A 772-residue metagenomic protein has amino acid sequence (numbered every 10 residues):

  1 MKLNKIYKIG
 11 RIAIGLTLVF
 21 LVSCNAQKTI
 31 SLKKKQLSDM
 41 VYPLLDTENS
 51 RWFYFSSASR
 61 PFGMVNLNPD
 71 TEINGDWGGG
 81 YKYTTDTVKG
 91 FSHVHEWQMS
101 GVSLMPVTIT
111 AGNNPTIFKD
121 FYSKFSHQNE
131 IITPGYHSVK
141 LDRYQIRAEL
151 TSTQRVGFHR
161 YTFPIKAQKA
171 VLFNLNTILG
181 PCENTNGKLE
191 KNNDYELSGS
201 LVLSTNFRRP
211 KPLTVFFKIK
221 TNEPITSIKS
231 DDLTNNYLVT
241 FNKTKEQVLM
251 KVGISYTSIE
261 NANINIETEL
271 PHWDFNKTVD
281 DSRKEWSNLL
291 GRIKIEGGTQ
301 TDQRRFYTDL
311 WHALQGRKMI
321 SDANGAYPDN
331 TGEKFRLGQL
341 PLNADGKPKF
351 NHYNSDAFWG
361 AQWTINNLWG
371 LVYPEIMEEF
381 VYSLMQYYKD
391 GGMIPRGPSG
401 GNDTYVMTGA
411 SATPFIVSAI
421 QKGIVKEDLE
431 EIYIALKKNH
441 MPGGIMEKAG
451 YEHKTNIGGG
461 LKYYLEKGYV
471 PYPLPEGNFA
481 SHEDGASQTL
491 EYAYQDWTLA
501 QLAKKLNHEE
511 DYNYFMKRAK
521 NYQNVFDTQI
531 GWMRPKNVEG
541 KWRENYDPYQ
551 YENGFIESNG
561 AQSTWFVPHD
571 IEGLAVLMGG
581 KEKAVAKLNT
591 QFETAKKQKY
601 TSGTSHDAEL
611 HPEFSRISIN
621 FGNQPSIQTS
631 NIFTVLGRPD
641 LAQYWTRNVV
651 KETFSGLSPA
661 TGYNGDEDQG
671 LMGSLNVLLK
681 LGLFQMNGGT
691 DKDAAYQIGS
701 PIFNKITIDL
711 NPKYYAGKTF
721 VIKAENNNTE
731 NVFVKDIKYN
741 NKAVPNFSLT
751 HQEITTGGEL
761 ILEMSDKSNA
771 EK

Functional and structural regions predicted by a protein language model:
M1-S31: Bacterial Sec-dependent N-terminal signal peptides
K28-P414, I420-L490, Q501-N524, I530-M533 (+9 more regions): Accessory carbohydrate-recognition regions in carbohydrate-active enzymes
E491-Q495: Hydrophobic, small-residue-rich alpha-helical packing segments that form membrane-like cores
G688: Histidine-centered catalytic/metal-binding microenvironments
